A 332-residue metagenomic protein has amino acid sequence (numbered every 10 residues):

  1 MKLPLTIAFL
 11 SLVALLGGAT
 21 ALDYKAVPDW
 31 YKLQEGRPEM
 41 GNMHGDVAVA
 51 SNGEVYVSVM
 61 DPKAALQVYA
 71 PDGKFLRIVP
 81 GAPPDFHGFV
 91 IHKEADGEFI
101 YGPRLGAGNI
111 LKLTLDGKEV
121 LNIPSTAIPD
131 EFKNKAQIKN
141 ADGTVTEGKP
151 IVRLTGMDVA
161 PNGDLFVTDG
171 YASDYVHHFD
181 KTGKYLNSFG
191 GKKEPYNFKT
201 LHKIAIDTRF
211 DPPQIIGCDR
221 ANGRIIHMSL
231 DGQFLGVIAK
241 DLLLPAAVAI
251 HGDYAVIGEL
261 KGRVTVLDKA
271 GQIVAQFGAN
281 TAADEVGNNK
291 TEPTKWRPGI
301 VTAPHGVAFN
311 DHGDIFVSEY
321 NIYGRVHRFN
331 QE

Functional and structural regions predicted by a protein language model:
G18-D29: Blade/loop signatures of beta-propeller domains
P28-P38, P80, V120-G148, K184-K199 (+1 more regions): Surface-exposed loop and turn segments in beta-propeller and other repeat-based domains that flank or scaffold
Q34, A64-I100, R104-L105: Blade-loop segments of beta-propeller domains
P38-N52, A82-E98, E131-D164, E194-Q214 (+4 more regions): Beta-rich, blade/repeat-based domains predominating in secreted/periplasmic proteins but also intracellular
V55-D61, I100-G106, K149, V167-G170 (+4 more regions): Conserved beta-strand positions in repeat-built beta-propeller and related beta-rich domains
Y69-K74, T114-K118, D180-K184, S229-Q233 (+2 more regions): Short loop/turn segments that connect beta-strands within beta-propeller blades
T302-E332: Blade-level signature of beta-propeller repeat domains, shared across WD40, Kelch, NHL, RCC1 and BNR/Asp-box propellers
